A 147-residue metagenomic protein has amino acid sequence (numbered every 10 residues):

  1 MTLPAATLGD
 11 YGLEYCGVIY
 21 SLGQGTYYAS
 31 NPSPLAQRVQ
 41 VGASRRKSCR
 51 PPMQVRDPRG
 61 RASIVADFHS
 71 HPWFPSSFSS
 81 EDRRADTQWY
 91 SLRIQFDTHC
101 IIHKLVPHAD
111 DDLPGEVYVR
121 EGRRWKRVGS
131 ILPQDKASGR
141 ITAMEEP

Functional and structural regions predicted by a protein language model:
M1-S63, W73-P147: Conserved beta-strand-loop surface patch within small alpha/beta domains used for substrate/adaptor or ligand engagement
S70: Metallo-beta-lactamase
